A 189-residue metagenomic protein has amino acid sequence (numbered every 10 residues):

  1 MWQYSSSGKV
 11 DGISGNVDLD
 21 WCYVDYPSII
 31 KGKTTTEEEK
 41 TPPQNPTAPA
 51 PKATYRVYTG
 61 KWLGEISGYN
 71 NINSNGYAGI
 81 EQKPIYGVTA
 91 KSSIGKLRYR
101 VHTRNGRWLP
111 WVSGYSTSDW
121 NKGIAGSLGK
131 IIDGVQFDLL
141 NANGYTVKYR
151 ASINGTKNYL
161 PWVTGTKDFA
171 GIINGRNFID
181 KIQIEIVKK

Functional and structural regions predicted by a protein language model:
M1-P43: Functionally critical loop-and-helix segments that line ligand-binding/catalytic clefts of soluble enzyme domains
K40-K189: Lectin-type carbohydrate-recognition ectodomains
